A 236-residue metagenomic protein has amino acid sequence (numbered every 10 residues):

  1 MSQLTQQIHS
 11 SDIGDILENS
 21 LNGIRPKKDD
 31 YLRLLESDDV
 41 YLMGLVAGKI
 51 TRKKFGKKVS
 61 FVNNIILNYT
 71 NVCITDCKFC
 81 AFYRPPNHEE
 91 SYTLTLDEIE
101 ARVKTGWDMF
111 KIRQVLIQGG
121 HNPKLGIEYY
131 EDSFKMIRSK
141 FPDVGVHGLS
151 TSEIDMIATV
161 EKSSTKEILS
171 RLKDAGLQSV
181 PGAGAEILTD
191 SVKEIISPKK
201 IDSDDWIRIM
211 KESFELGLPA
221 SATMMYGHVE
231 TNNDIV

Functional and structural regions predicted by a protein language model:
M1-I66, T70, I74: Flexible, acidic/Gly-rich N-terminal and inter-domain linker regions that tether and position cofactor-handling modules
S2-L4, D15-N22, C73-D76, T105-D108 (+3 more regions): Short hydrophobic/aromatic-rich motifs at helix boundaries and adjacent loops
D39, I66, V72, K78 (+3 more regions): Short capping/connector residues at structural and topological boundaries
G44-N87, S91-Q118: N-terminal pre-triad scaffold of radical SAM enzymes
R84-V236: Conserved Radical SAM active-site core
